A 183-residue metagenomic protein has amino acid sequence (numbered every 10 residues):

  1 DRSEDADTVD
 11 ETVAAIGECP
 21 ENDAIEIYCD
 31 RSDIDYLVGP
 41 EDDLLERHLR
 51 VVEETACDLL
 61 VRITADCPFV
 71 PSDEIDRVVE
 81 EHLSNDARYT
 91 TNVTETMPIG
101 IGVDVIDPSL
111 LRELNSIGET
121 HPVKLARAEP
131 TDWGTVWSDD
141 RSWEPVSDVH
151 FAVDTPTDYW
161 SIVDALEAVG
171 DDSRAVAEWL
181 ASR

Functional and structural regions predicted by a protein language model:
D1-I16: N-terminal glycine-rich phosphate-binding loop and ensuing alpha1 helix
D1-S3, C29, A126: Hydrophobic C-terminal alpha-helix "anchor/cap" residues
V9, C57, N85-R88: Short, high-confidence coil segments that cap the C-terminus of an alpha-helix and link into the following beta-strand
A15-G17, G39-E41, N92, S138-D140: Conserved beta-strand termini and adjacent loop/short-helix elements that scaffold enzyme active sites in alpha/beta
E18-L83: Short phosphate-binding loop-to-helix
S32, V70-F151, W160, D164 (+1 more regions): Conserved core of the sugar-phosphate nucleotidyltransferase
T155: Short, conserved phosphate/pyrophosphate- and ester-handling motifs at nucleotide-, phospho-/glycolipid
